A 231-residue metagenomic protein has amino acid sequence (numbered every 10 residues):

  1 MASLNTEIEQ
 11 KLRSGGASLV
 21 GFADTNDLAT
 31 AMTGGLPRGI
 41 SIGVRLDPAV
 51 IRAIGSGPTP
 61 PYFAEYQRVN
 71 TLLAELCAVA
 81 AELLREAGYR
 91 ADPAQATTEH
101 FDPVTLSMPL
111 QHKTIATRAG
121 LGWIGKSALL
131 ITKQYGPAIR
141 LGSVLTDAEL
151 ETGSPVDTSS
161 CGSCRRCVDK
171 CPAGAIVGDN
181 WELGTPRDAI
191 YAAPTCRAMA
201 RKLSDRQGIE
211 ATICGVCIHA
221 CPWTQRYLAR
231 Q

Functional and structural regions predicted by a protein language model:
M1-T71, E75: Non-catalytic, usually N-terminal nucleic-acid engagement modules in DNA/RNA processing proteins
Y62, R68-Q231: Catalytic cores of enzyme domains
